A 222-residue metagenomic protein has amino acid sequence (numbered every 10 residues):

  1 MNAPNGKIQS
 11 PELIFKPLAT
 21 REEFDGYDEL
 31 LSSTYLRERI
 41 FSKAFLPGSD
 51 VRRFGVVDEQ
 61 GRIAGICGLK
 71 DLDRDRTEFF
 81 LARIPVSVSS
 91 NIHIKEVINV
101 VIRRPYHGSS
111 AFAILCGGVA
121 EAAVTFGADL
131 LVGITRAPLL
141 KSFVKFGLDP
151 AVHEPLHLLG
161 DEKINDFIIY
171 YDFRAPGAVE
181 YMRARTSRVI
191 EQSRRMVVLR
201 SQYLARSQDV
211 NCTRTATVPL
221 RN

Functional and structural regions predicted by a protein language model:
N2-A44, S49, R53-V57, R62-A64: Short amphipathic alpha-helix that is part of the acyltransferase structural core
G55, G61-T77, E96: Conserved beta-strand in the GNAT
E59-G61, P105, D172-G177: Short loop segments at secondary-structure junctions
R74-D75, F80-V86: A broadly used, surface-exposed interaction patch
R83-I169: Acyl-donor binding region in acyl/amide transferases
R83-P85, F112, Y181-Q192: Short intrinsically disordered coil segments
G160-V189: C-terminal "cap" of GNAT-fold acetyltransferases
S187-N222: Short, cationic low-complexity segments
